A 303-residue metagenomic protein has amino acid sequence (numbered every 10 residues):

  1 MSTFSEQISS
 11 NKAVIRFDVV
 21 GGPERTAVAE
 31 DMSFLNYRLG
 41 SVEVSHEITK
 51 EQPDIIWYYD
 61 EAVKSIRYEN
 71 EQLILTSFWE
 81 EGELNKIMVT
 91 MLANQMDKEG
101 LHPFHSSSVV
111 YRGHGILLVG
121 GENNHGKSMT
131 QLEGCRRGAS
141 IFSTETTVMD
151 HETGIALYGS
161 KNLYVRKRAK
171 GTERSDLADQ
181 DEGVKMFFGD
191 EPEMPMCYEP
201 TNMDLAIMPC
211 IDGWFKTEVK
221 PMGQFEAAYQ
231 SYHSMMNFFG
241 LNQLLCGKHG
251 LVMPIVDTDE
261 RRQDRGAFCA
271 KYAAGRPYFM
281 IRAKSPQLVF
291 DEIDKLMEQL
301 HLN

Functional and structural regions predicted by a protein language model:
M1-E30, L39-S45, K50-D54, Y58-I66 (+1 more regions): N-terminal capping/interface segment
S2-I15, V19-A27, S33-L35, V110-G121 (+1 more regions): Glycine-rich, often acidic-flanked micro-motifs that create phosphate/phosphodiester-binding or positioning elements
T49-K98, F279, A283, M297: Charged, amphipathic alpha-helical linker segments immediately N-terminal to NTP-binding catalytic cores
P53, S106, M203-L205: Short, surface-exposed beta-edge/turn micro-motifs
N94-Y111: Pre-Walker A adenine-sensing motif
H125-K127: Conserved glycine(s) of the Walker
E133: Active-site signature of alpha/beta-hydrolase-fold catalytic machinery across serine- and Asp/Cys-nucleophile hydrolases
